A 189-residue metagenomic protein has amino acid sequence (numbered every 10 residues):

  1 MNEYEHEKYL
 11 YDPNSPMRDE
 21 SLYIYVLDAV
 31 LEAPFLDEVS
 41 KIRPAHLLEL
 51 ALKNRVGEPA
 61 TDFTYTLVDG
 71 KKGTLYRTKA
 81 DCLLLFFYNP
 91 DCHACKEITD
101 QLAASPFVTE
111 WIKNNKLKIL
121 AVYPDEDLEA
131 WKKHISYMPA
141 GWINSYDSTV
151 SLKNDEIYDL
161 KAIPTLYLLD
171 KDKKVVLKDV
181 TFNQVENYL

Functional and structural regions predicted by a protein language model:
M1-G73: Oxidative protein folding and maturation machinery
A60-T61, L83, I163-P164: Short loop/turn microsegments at loop-to-beta-strand junctions
T66-K71, I143, L152-N154: A cross-kingdom marker for long, charged
G73-A103, K118-V122: Short active-site neighborhood of thiol/selenol oxidoreductases, capturing the structured segment around
E97-S136, V150-N154: Structural microenvironment flanking redox-active thiols in thiol-disulfide oxidoreductases
K118, G141-I143: Conserved beta-strand segments of alpha/beta enzyme cores
V150-L189: Thiol/disulfide oxidoreductase modules built on the thioredoxin-like
